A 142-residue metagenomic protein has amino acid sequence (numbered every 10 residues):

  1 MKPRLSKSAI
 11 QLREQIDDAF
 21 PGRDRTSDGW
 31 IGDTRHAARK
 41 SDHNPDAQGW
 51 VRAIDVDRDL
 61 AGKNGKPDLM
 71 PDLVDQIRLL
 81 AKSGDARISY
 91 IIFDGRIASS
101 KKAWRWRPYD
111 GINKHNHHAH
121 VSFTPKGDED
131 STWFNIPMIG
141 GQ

Functional and structural regions predicted by a protein language model:
M1-A103, N116-F123: Secreted/periplasmic proteins that engage bacterial cell-wall peptidoglycan
P3, P125-Q142: Low-complexity, Gly/Ser/Thr/Pro-rich intrinsically disordered linker/tail segments
I97-R105, D130-P137: Noncatalytic linker/hinge segments flanking ATPase motor cores
W106-N113: Short proline/glycine-enriched turn/loop segments at secondary-structure junctions
Y109, T124-P125: Secondary-structure transition/turn motif
N113-H117, D130: Short glycine/proline-enriched turn or capping motifs at secondary-structure junctions
